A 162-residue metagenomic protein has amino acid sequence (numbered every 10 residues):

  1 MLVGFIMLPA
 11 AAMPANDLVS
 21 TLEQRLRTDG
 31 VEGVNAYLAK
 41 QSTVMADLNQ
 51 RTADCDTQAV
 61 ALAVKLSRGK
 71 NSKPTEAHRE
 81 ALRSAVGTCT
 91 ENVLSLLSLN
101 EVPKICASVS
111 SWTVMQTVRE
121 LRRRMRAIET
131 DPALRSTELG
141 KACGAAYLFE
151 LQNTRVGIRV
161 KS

Functional and structural regions predicted by a protein language model:
M1-P9: Bacterial N-terminal signal peptides
A11-A12, R83: Residue-level marker of positions within ordered structural domains that often coincide with functionally constrained
M13-K73, T137: N-terminal secretory signal peptides
T57-Q58, G69-K161: Extended alpha-helical scaffolding segments
